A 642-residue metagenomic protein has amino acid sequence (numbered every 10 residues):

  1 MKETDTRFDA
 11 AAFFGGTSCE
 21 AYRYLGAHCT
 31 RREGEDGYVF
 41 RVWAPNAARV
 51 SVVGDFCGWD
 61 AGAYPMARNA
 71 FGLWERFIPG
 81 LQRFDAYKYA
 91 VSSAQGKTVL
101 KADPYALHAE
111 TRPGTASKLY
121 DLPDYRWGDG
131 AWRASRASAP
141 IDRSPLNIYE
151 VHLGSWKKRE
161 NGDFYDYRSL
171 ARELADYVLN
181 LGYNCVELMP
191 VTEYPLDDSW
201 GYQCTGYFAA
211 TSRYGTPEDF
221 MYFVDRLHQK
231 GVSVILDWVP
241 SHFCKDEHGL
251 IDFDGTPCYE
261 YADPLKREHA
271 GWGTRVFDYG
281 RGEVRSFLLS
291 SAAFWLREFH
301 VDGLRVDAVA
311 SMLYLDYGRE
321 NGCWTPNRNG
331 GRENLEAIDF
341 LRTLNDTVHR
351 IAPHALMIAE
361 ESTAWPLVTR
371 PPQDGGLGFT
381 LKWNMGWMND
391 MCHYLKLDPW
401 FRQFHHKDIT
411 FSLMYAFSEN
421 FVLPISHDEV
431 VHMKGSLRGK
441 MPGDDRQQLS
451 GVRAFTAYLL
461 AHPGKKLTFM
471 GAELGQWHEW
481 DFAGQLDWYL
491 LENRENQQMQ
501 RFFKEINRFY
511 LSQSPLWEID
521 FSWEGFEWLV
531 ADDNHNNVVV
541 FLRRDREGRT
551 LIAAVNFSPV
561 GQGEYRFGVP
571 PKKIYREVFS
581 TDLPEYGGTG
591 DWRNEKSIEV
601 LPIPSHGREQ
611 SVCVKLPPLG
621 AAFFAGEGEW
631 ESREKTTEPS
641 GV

Functional and structural regions predicted by a protein language model:
M1-L146, G154, R168-V178, G182 (+3 more regions): Carbohydrate-interacting/catalytic domains
A44-N46, G80, H152-K157, S169 (+8 more regions): Short, flexible loop/turn elements at secondary-structure junctions
A67, D197-G201, K245-D252, T369-R370 (+2 more regions): Short glycine-biased active-site loop of nucleotidyltransferases that positions the nucleotide triphosphate and helps
T98-V99, K157-R159, Y194-D197, H242-D246 (+6 more regions): Short catalytic/ligand-binding loop motif for oxyanion handling, primarily in non-cytosolic enzymes, centered on
E110, G130-R143, H152-E333, S597 (+1 more regions): Substrate-binding/active-site clefts of carbohydrate-active enzymes
P113, H300-D302, E320-Q485, L490 (+2 more regions): Conserved alpha/beta catalytic core and glycan-binding cleft of carbohydrate-active enzymes
E173-L174, D219, F223, V284-W295 (+5 more regions): Alpha-helical packing segments of well-folded alpha/beta enzyme cores
